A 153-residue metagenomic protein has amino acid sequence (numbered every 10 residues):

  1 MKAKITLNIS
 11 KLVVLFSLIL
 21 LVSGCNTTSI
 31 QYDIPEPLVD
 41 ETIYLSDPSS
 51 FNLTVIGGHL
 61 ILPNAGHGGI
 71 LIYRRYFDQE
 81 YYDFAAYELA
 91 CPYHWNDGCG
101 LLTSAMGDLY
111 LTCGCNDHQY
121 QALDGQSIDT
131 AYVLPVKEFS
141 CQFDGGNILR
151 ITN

Functional and structural regions predicted by a protein language model:
K2-V14: Bacterial N-terminal signal peptides that target proteins for export
S17: Conserved binding/recognition cores within well-folded domains
L20-G24: C-terminal motif of bacterial Sec signal peptides marking the signal peptidase cleavage site
N26-M106, Q121, K137-N153: N-terminal pre-ligand scaffold of iron-sulfur
C91, T112-C113: Short cysteine-rich clusters marking metal-coordination/redox-active sites
D108, C115, L123-D129: Acidic, glycine-rich flexible loop segments
D124-S140: Low-complexity, intrinsically disordered Gly/Pro/Thr-rich segments
